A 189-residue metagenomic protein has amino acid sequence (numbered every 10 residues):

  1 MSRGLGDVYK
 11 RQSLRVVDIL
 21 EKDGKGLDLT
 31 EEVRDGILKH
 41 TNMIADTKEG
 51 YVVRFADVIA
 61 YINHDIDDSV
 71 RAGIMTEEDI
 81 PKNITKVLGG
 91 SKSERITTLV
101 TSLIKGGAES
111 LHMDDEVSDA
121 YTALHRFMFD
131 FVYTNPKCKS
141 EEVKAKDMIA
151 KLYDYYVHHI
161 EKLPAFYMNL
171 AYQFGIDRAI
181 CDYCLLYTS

Functional and structural regions predicted by a protein language model:
M1-L5, Y9, C184-Y187: Single conserved hydrophobic/aromatic residue that forms the stacking wall/gate of nucleotide- or nucleobase-binding
R11-L14, E31, D35, G50-V53 (+4 more regions): Non-catalytic, well-ordered alpha-helical scaffold segments
R11-M75: Histidine/acidic-rich helix-loop-helix segments that form or flank divalent-metal centers in metalloenzyme catalytic
V17, E21, I104, Y153-V157: Hydrophobic residues within well-ordered, non-membrane alpha-helices that form the packing/core of soluble catalytic
G36-T41, A120-H125, N169-D177: Amphipathic alpha-helical surface "interface" segments used for docking/oligomerization or membrane association within
D46-E142: Helix-loop elements that line ligand-binding/catalytic pockets
N135-S189: Charged substrate- and nucleic-acid-binding regions of tRNA-handling and nucleotidyl-transfer enzymes, centered on
